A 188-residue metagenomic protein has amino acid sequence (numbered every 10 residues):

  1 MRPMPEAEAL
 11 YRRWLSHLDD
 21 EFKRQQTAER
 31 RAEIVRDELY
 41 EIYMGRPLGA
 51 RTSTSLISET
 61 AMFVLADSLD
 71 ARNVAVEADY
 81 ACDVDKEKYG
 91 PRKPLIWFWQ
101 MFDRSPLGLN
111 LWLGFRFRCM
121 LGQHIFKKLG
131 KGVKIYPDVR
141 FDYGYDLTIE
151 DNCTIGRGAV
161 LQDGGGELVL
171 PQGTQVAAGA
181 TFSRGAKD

Functional and structural regions predicted by a protein language model:
M1-H124: Terminal amphipathic alpha-helical/low-complexity segments used for targeting or macromolecular assembly
D103, G108-C119, I125, P137-D188: Flexible, glycine/small-residue-enriched loop-and-beta-strand segment within the central core of proteins
K128: Short proline/glycine- and basic residue-enriched helix-capping loop/turn segments at helix->loop/beta transitions
